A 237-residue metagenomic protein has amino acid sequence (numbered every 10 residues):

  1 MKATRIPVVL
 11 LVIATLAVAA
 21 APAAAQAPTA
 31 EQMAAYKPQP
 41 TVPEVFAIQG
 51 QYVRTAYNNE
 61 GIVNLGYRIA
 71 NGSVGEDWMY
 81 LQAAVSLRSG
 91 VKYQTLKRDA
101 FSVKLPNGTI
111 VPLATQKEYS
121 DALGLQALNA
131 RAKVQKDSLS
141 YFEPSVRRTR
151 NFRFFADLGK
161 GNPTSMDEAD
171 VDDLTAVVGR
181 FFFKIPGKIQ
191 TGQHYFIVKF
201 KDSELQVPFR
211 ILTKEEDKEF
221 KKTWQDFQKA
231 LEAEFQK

Functional and structural regions predicted by a protein language model:
M1-L11: Bacterial N-terminal signal peptides that target proteins for export
V9-A19: Bacterial N-terminal signal peptides
A21-A25: Sec/Tat signal peptide C-region and signal peptidase I cleavage site
Q26-K237: Conserved functional micro-motifs across diverse proteins
